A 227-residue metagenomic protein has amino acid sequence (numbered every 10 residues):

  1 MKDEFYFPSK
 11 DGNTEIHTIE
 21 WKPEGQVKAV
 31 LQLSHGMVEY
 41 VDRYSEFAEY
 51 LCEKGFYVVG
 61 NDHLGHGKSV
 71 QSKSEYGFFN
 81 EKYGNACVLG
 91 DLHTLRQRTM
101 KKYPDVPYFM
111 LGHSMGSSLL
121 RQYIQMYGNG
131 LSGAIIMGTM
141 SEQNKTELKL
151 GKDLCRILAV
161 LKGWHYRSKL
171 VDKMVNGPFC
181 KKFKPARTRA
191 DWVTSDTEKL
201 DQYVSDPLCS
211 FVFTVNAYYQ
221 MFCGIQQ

Functional and structural regions predicted by a protein language model:
M1-G25: N-terminal cap/lid segment of alpha/beta-hydrolase-fold proteins
L31, H35-E39, S114-M115: Active-site glycine-rich loops that stabilize anionic/oxyanionic intermediates across multiple enzyme folds
V41-E75: Conserved alpha/beta-hydrolase
N80-M100: Alpha/beta-hydrolase active-site loop
Y103-S114: Alpha/beta-hydrolase fold nucleophile elbow
G112-Q122: Glycine-rich nucleophile elbow surrounding the catalytic serine of serine-hydrolase chemistry
Q122-L208: Alpha/beta-hydrolase-fold enzymes
F213-Q227: Active-site nucleophile elbow and catalytic-triad environment of alpha/beta-hydrolase enzymes
